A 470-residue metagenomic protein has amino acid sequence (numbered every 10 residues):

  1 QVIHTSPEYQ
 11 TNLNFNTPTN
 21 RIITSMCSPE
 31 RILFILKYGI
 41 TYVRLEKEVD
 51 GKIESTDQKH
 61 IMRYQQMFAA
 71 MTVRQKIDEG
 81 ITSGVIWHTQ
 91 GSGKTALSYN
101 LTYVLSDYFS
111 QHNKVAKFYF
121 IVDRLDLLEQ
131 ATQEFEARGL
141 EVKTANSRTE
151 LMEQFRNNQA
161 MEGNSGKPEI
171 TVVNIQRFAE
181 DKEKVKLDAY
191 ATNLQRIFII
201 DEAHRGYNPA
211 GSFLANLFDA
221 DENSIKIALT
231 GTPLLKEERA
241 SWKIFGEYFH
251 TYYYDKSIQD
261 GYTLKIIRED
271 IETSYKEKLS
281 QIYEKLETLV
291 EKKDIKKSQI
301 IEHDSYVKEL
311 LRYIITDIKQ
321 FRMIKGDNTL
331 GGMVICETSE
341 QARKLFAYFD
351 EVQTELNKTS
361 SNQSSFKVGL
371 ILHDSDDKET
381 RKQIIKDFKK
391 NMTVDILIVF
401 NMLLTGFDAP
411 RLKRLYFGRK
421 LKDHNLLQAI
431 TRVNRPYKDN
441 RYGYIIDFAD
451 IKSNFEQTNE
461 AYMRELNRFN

Functional and structural regions predicted by a protein language model:
Q1-V122, D126, Q130-V142, G166 (+3 more regions): ATP-dependent helicase/translocase motor core
H4, R435-N470: Long, hydrophobic alpha-helical segments
D78-T82, G163-K167, E183-R196, K390-V394 (+1 more regions): Short basic/glycine-enriched coil/helix segment immediately N-terminal to the Walker B
E136-E183: Inter-Walker segment of RecA-like/P-loop motor cores
G166-E169, K297-V399: Conserved C-terminal RecA-like helicase domain
A189-I227: SF2 helicase catalytic motif II
R239-T329, F346: Interdomain helical connector at the RecA1-RecA2 junction of SF1/SF2 helicase-like NTPases
I398-V399, L403-Q428, G443-D447: A short beta-strand element within the Helicase C-terminal
